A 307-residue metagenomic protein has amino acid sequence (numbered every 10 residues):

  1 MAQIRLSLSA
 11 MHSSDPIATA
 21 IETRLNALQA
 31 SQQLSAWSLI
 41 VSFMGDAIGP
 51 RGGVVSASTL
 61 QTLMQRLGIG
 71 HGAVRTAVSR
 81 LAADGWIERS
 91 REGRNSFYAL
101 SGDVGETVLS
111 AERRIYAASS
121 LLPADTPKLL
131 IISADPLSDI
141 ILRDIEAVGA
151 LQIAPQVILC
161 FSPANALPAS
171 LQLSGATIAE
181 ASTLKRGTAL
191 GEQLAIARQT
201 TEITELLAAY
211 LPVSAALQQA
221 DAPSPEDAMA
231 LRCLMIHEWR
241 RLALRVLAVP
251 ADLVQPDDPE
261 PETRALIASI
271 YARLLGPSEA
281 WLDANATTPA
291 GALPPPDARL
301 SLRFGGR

Functional and structural regions predicted by a protein language model:
D15-F43, G105: Short alpha-helical segments that sit at the start of domains
R51-L63: Short acidic, hydrophobic short linear motifs in intrinsically disordered regions
I69-R80: Short amphipathic alpha-helical interaction segments
G85: Glycine-centered, phosphate/nucleic-acid-interacting loop/turn motifs that mediate DNA/RNA or nucleotide
R91-F97: Short, Lys/Arg-rich nucleic-acid/phosphate-binding segment
G105-T126: Short, amphipathic alpha-helical interaction segments positioned at domain boundaries
D135-D227: Mid-protein regulatory/catalytic core that forms ligand/cofactor-binding pockets and protein-protein interaction
A195-R307: C-terminal regulatory/effector modules of DNA-binding transcriptional regulators
